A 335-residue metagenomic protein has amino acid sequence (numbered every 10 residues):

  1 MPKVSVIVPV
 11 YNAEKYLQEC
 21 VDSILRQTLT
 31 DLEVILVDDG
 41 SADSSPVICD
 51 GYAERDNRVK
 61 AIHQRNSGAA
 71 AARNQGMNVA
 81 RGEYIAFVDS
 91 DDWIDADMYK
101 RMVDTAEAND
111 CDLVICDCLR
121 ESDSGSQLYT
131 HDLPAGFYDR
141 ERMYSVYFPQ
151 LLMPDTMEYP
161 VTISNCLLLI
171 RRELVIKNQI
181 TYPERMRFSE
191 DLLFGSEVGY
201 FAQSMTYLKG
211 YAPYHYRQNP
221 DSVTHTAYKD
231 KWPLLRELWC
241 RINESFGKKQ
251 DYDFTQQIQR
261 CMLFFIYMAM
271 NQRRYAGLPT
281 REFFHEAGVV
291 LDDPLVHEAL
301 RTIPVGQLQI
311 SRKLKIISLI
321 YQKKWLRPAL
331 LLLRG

Functional and structural regions predicted by a protein language model:
M1-L25: N-proximal low-complexity "stem/linker" segments adjacent to membrane-targeting elements
P2-V4, L25-L36, S44, D56-K60: Short loop->beta transition adjacent to catalytic acidic/histidine clusters or analogous donor-positioning motifs
K3, Y275-G335: Membrane-interface aromatic/basic loop that binds lipid-linked glycans or pyrophosphate carriers, typified by
Q18, L32, D43-G51, H63 (+3 more regions): Acidic helix N-cap motif at the loop->helix transition within catalytic regions of sugar-transfer enzymes
S23, T30, D38-V47, S67 (+1 more regions): A conserved acidic beta->alpha catalytic loop
Q64-A80: Glycine-rich, basic loop-to-helix element that forms the pyrophosphate-binding segment of sugar-nucleotide handling
A69, S90-K209, Y214-D230: Donor-binding/catalytic cores of nucleotide-activated saccharide and glycerol-phosphate transferases/polymerases
I85: Short aromatic/hydrophobic "clamp" motif used to bind/position activated sugar donors
